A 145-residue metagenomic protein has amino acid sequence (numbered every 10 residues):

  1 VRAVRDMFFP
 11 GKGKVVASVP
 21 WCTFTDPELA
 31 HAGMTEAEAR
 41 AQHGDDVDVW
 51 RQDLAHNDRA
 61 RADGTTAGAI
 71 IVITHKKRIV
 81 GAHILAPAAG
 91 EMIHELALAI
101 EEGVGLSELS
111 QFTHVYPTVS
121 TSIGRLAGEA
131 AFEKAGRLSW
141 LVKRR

Functional and structural regions predicted by a protein language model:
V1-R5: Conserved core segment of the aminotransferase class I/II
D6-F8, K12, V19, F24-R145: Flexible, glycine-rich terminal cap/loop adjacent to redox cofactors in electron-transfer oxidoreductases
